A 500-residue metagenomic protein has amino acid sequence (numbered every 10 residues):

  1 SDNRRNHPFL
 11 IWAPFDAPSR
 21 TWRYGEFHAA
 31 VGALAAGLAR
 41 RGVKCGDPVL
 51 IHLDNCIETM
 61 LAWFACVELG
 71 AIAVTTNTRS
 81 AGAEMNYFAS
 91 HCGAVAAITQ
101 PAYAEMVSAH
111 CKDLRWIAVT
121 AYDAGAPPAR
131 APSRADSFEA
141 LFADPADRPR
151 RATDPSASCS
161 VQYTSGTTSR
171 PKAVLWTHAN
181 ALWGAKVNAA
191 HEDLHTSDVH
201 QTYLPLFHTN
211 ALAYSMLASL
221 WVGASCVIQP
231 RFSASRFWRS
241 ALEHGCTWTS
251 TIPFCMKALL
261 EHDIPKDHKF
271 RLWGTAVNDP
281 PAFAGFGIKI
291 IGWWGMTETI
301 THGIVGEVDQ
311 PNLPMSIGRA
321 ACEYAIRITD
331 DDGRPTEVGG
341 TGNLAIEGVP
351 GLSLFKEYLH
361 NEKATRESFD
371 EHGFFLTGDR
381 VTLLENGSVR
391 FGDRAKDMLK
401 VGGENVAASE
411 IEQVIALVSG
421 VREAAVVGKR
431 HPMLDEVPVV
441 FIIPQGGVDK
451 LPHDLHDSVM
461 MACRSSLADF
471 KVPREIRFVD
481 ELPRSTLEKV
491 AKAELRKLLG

Functional and structural regions predicted by a protein language model:
N6-P8, V119, S133-E139, A143-Y163 (+2 more regions): Conserved pre-ATP/AMP-binding loop-to-beta segment of ANL
L10-C56, M60-F64, A81-N86, E139 (+1 more regions): Conserved AMP-binding/adenylate-forming core of the ANL superfamily
F27-A36, P155, S160, V174-H195 (+4 more regions): Conserved structural elements of the adenylate-forming
A35, P48, D54-V74, T78-G82 (+4 more regions): A short helix-loop-beta submotif of the ANL/AMP-binding
R40-R41, E68-E139, G245, A258-I264: Structural core segment of the AMP-binding/adenylate-forming
T59, S80, N86-Y87, A97-T99 (+10 more regions): AMP-binding/adenylate-forming catalytic core of the ANL superfamily
L182-V199, F207-T247, H262: Conserved AMP-binding/adenylation subdomain of ANL enzymes
E243-T251, C255-L313, A325, D332-P335: Gly/Ser/Thr-rich phosphate-binding loop
